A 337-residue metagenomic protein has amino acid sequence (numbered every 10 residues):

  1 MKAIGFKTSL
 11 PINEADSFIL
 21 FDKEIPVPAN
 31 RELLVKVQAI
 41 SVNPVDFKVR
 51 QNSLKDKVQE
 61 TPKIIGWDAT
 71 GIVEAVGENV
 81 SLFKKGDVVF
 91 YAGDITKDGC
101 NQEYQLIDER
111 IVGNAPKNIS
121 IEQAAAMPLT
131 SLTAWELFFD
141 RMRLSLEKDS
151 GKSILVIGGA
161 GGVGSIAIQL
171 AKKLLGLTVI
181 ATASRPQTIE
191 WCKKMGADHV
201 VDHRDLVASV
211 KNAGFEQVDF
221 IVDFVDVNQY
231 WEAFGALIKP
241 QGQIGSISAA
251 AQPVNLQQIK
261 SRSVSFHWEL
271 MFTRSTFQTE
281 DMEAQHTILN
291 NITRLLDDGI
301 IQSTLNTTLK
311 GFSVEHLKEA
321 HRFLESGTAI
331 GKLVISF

Functional and structural regions predicted by a protein language model:
E24-S41, S53-T96: Glycine-rich beta-strand-centered segment in the early N-terminal region that forms part of a ligand/cofactor-binding
D87-V88, Y104, S153, Q243: Residue-level marker of beta-strand positions
T96-E109: A structural motif shared across PLP-dependent enzymes of the aminotransferase-like
C100-N101, A183-W191, P253-L256: Short, glycine/polar-rich helix-capping loops at beta-to-alpha or helix-loop-helix junctions that flank or form
A125-D205: Mid-domain Rossmann-like dinucleotide-binding core that forms the NAD(H)/NADP(H) cofactor-binding site
L146-K148, V201-H267: Glycine-rich cofactor phosphate-binding loops and adjacent beta1-alpha1 units of small-molecule cofactor enzyme domains
Q258-T308: C-terminal substrate-binding/catalytic core of Rossmann-like NAD(P)-dependent dehydrogenases/reductases
R294, D298-T307, K318-F337: C-terminal capping/lid region of NAD(P)-dependent oxidoreductase domains
